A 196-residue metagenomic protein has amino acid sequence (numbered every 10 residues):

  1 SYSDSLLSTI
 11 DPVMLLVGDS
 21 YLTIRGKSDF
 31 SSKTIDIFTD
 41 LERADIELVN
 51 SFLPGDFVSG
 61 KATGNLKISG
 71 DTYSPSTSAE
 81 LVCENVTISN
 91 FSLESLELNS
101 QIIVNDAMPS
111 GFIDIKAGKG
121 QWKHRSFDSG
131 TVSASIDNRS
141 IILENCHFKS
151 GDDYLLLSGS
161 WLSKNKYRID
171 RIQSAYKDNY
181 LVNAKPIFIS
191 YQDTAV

Functional and structural regions predicted by a protein language model:
S1-V196: Interface amphipathic segments
